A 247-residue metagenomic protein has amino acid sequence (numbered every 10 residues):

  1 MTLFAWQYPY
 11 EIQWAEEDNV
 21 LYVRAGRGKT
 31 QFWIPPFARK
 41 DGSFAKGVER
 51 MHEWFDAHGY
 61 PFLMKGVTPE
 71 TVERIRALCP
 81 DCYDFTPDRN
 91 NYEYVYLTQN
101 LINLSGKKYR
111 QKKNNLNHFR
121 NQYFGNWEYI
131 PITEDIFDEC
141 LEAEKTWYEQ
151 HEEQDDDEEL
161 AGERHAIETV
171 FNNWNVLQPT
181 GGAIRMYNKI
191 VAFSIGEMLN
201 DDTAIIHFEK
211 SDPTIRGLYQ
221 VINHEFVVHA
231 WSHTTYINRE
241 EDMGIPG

Functional and structural regions predicted by a protein language model:
T2-E70, R185-T214: Conserved donor-binding loop and adjoining core beta-sheet/short helix segment in diverse acyl/aminoacyl transferases
G42-M51, K112-N115, E163-I167: Well-ordered, non-membrane alpha-helical segments in soluble/globular domains
W54-G59, F124, H229-Y236: Short, surface-exposed connector motifs at secondary-structure boundaries
L63-M64, E128, T235-E240: Short catalytic-loop micro-motif centered on adjacent basic/acidic residues
E70-P87, N114, M243-G247: Conserved active-site alpha-helix within GNAT-family acetyltransferase domains
P80-D155: Acyltransferase donor/substrate-recognition loop-hinge adjacent to the catalytic core
D135-K189: Short, conserved active-site entrance elements at the starts or edges of catalytic domains
P179-G247: Aromatic (often tryptophan-rich) hydrophobic motifs at membrane interfaces
